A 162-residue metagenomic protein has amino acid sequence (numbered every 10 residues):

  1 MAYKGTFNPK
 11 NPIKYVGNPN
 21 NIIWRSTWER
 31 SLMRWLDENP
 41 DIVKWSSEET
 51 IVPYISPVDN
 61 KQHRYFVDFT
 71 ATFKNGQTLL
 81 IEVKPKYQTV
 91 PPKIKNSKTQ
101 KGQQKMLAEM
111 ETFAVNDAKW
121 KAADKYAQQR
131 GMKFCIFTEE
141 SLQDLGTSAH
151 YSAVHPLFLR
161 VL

Functional and structural regions predicted by a protein language model:
M1-L162: Electrostatic, structured charged patches in enzyme active sites and in nucleic-acid/phosphate-binding
